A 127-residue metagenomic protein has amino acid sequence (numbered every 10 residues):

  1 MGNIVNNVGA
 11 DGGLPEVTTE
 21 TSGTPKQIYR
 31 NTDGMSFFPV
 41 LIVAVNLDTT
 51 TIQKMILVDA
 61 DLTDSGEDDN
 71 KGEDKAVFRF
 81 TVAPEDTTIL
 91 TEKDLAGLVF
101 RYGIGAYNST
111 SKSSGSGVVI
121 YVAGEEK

Functional and structural regions predicted by a protein language model:
M1-G34, L47, R101, N108-K127: C-terminal interaction-tip segments
T24-Q27, A76, I89-E92: Short structured motifs
M35-L41, V99: Short, solvent-exposed loop/turn segments enriched in Ser/Thr/Gly
V40, T51-I56, G115-I120: Short beta-strand/loop motifs in extracellular/secreted proteins, especially within beta-sandwich accessory domains
T49-D74: Short, surface-exposed beta-strand/strand-loop-strand elements in extracellular ectodomains
V77-T81: Beta-strand-rich interaction surfaces with strong enrichment in secreted/lumenal proteins
E85-G103: Beta-sandwich interaction modules
